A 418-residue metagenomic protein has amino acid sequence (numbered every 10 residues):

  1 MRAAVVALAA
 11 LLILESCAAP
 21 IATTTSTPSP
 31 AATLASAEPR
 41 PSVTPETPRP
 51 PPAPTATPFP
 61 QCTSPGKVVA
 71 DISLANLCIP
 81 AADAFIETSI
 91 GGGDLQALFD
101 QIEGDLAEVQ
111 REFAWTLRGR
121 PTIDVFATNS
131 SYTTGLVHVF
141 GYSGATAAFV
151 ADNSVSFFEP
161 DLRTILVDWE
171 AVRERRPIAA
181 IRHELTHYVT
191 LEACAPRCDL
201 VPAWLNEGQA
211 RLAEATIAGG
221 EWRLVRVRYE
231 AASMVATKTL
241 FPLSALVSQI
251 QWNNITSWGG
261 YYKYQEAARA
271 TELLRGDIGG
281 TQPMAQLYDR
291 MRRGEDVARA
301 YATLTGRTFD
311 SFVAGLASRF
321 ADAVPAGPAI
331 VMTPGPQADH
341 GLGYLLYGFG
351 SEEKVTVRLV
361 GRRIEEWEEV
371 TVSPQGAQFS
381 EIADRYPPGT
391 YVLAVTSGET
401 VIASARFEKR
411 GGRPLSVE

Functional and structural regions predicted by a protein language model:
R2-A7: Sec-dependent signal peptide recognition, specifically the positively charged N-region followed immediately by
A10, D71-I72: Residue-level signal for mature regions of secreted extracellular proteins and peptides
C17-D71, A321-G327, T333, P414-E418: Ser/Thr-rich, Proline-interspersed low-complexity disordered segments
S73-C198, P202, D296-V297: Juxtacatalytic substrate-recognition/specificity segment
T88-L95, A114, A171-R176, C198 (+6 more regions): Extracytoplasmic low-complexity repetitive segments enriched in small/polar residues
A148-F158, P196-A326: Acidic/His/Gly-enriched intrinsically disordered linker/tail segments that often contain short helix/coil "MoRF-like"
P325-E418: Extracytoplasmic/secretory-pathway segments with low complexity and glycosylation-like composition
